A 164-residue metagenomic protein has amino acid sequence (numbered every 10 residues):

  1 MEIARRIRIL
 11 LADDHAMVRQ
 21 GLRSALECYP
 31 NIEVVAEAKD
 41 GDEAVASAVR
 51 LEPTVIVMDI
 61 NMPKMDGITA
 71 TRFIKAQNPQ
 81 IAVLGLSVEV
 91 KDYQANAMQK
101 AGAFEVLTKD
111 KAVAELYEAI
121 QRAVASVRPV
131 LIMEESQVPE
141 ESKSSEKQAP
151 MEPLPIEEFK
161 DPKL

Functional and structural regions predicted by a protein language model:
R5-V18, L22-L26: Conserved acidic segment of CheY-like receiver
A12-D13, A38, I56: Conserved sequence signature across two-component system core domains
V18, P63, K91: The feature encodes the CheY-like receiver
D40-E43, D66-T69: Acidic catalytic/metal-coordinating carboxylates
L51-V57: Active-site beta3 strand of CheY-like receiver
T69, V90-L107, K111-E118, R122: Alpha4 helix (beta4-alpha4-beta5 surface) of REC/receiver domains from two-component response regulators
Y117-Q121, A125-R128, S136-L164: C-terminal output/effector regions of signal-responsive regulators
